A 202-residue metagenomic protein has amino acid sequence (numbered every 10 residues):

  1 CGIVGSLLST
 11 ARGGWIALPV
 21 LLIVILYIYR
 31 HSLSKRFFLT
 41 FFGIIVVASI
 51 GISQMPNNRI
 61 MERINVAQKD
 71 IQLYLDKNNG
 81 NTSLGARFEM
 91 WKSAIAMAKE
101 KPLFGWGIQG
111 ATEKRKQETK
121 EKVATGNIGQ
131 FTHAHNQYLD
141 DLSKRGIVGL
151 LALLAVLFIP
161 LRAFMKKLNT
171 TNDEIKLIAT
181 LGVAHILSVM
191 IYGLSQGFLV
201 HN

Functional and structural regions predicted by a protein language model:
C1-H31, I44-G51, M55, A163-K166 (+1 more regions): Alpha-helical transmembrane segments of multi-pass inner-membrane proteins
L7-A17, F131-N136, S195-N202: Membrane-interface catalytic loops of GT-C/OST-like multi-pass glycosylation enzymes that act
L8, Y29-K77, K92-E100, I108: A membrane-periplasm/extracellular boundary helix in multi-pass inner-membrane enzymes that assemble envelope glycans
T10, G14, R30-F37, N58 (+4 more regions): Transmembrane helix-loop junctions in multipass membrane proteins, especially transporters and channels
W15-P19, F38-T40, A179-V183: Hydrophobic alpha-helical transmembrane segments
L22, V156, G182-N202: Transmembrane alpha-helices of multi-pass inner-membrane enzymes
Y27, K144-L187: Hydrophobic transmembrane alpha-helices and their immediate junctions
K77-K92, A96, E100, F104-R145 (+1 more regions): Long extracytoplasmic/lumenal interhelical loops at the membrane interface of multi-pass membrane proteins
